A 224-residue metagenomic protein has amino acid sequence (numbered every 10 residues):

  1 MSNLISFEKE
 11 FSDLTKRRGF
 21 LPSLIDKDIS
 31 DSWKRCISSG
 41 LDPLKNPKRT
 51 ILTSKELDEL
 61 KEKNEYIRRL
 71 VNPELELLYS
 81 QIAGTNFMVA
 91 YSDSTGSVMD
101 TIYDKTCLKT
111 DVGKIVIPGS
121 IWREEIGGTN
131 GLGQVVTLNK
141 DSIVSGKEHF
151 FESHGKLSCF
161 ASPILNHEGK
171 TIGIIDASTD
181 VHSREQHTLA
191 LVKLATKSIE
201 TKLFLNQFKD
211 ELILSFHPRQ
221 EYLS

Functional and structural regions predicted by a protein language model:
M1-I117, R123, Q134, K170-S224: Intrinsically disordered, low-complexity terminal regulatory regions
S94, G146-E148, S162, D180: Fold-independent oxyanion-binding glycine-rich loops and adjacent beta-strand/coil segments at enzyme active sites
E124-G128: Phosphate/pyrophosphate-binding betaalpha-module
N130-S142: Soluble sensory domains of the PAS superfamily and closely related sensory modules
S142-H154: Membrane-proximal, non-catalytic sensory/regulatory domains of signal-transducing membrane proteins
H154-P163: A short beta-strand signature within small-molecule sensing/ligand-binding domains used in signal transduction
